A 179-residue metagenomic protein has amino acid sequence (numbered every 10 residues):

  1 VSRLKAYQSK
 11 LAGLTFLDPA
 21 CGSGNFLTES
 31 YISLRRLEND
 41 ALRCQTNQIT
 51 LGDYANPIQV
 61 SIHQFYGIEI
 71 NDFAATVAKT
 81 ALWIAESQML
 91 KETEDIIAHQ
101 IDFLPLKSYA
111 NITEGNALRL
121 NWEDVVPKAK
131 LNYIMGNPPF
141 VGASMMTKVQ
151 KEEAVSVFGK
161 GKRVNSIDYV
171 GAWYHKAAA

Functional and structural regions predicted by a protein language model:
V1-A179: SAM-dependent methyltransferase catalytic region
